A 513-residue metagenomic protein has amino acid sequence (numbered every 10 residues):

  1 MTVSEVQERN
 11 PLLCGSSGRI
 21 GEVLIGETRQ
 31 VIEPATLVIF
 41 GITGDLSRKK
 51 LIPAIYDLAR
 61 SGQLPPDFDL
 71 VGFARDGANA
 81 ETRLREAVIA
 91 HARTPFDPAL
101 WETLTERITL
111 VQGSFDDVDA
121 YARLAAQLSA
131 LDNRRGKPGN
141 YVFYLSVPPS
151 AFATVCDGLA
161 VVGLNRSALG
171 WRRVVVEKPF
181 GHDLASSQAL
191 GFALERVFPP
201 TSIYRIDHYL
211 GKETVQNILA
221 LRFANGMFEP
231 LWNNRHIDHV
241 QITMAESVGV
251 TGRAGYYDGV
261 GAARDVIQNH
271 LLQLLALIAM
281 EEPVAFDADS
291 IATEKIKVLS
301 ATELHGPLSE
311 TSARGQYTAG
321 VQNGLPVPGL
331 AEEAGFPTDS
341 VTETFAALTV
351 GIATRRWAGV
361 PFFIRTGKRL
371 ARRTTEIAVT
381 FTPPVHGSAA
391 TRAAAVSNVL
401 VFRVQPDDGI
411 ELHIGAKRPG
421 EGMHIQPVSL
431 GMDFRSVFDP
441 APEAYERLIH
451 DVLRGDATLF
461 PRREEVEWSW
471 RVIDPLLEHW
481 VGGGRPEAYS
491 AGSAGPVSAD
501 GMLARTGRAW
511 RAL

Functional and structural regions predicted by a protein language model:
T2-V176, F180-L513: Secretory/organelle targeting and membrane-embedding segments
